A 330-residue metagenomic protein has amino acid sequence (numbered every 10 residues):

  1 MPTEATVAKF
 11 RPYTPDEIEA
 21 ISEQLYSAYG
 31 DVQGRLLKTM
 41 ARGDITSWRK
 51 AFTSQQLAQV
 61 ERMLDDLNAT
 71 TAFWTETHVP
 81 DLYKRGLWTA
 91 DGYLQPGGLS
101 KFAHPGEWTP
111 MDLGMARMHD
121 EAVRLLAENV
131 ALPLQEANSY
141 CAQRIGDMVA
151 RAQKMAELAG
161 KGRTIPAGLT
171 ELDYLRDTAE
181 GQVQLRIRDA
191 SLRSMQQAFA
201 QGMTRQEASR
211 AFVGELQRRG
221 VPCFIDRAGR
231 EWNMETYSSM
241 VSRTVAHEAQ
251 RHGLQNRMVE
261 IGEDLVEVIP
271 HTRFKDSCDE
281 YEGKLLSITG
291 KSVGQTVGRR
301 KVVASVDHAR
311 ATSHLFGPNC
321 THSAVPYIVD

Functional and structural regions predicted by a protein language model:
M1-F224, I328-D330: N-terminal leader/targeting and assembly helices and adjacent pre-domain segments
C223-F224, W232-D330: Acidic, glycine-rich two-metal-ion catalytic cores of nucleic acid-processing enzymes
R227: Electropositive, gly/pro-rich neighborhoods at or near active sites that engage anionic ligands
